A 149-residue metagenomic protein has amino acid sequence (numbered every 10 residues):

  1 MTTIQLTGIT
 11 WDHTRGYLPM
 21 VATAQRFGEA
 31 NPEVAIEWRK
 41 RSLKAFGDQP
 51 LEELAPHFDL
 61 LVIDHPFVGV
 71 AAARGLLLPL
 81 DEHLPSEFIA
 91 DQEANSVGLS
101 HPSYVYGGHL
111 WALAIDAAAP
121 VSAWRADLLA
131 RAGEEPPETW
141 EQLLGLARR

Functional and structural regions predicted by a protein language model:
M1-V68: Conserved N-terminal structural module of periplasmic/extracytoplasmic solute-binding proteins
G16-P19, T23, D64-F67, L76 (+3 more regions): Stable alpha-helical elements in mature extracytoplasmic
E29-P32, A73, P85, R148: Sec-exported extracytoplasmic/periplasmic mature domains
I36-E37, P79, P137-E138: A local structural micro-motif
F46-H57, R74, L128-L129, R148-R149: Short helices/loops that flank or line small-molecule/ion binding pockets
Q49-L51, V97, T139: Helix N-terminus capping/helix-initiation residues
V68-V121: Hinge/lid segment of periplasmic solute-binding proteins
V105-R149: Helix-loop-helix "hinge/cap" segment bordering the ligand-binding cleft or interdomain interface
